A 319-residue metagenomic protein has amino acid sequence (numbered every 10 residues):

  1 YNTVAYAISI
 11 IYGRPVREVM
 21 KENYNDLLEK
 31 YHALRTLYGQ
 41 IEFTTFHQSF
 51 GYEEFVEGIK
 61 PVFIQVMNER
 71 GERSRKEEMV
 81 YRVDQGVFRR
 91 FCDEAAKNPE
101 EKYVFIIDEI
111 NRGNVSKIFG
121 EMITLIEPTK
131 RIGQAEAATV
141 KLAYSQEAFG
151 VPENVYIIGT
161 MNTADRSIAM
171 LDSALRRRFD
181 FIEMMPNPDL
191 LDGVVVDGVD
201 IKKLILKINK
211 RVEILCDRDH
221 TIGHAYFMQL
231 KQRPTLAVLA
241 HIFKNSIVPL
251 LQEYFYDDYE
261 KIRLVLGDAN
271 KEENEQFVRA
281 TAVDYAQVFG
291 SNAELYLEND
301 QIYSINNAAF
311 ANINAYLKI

Functional and structural regions predicted by a protein language model:
Y1-I319: C-terminal regulatory/interaction module of P-loop NTP-utilizing enzymes
